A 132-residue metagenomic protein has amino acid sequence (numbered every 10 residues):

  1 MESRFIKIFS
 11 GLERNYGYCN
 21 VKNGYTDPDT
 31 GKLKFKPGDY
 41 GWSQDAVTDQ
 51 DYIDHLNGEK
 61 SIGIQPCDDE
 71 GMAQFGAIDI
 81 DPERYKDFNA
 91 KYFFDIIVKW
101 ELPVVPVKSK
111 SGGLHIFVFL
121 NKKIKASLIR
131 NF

Functional and structural regions predicted by a protein language model:
M1-F75, E83-Y92: DNA replication initiation on ssDNA origins
G11-L12, I80, L120-K122: Residues immediately flanking
E59, I97, G113-L114: Generic alpha-helix detector with strongest preference for long hydrophobic helices that associate with membranes
I64, E101-V107: A short linear hydrophobic-aromatic micro-motif
K86-K99, F119-F132: Helical (often loop-to-helix) elements that flank the catalytic cores of nucleotide-handling enzymes
P106-H115: Short, conserved phosphate-binding/catalytic loop or strand-edge motifs used in phosphoryl-/nucleotidyl-transfer
